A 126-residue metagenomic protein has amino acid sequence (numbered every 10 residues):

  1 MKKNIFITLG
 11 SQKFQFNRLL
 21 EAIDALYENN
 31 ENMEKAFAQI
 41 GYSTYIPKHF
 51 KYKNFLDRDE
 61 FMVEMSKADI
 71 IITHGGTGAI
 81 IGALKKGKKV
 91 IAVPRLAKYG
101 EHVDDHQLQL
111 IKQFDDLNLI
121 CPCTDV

Functional and structural regions predicted by a protein language model:
M1-V126: Nucleotide-activated sugar donor-binding and catalytic core shared by glycosyltransferases and related lipid-linked
